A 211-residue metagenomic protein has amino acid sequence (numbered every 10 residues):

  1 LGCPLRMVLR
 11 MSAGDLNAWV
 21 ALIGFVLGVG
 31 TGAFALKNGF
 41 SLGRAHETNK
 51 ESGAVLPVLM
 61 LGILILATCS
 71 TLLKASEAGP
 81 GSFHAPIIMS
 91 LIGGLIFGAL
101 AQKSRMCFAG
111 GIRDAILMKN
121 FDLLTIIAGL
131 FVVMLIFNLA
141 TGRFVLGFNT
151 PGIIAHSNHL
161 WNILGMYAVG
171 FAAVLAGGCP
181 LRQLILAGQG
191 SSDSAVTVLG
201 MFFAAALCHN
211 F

Functional and structural regions predicted by a protein language model:
L1-F211: Membrane-interfacial helix-loop segments of redox and metal-homeostasis proteins, especially TM-loop-TM junctions
